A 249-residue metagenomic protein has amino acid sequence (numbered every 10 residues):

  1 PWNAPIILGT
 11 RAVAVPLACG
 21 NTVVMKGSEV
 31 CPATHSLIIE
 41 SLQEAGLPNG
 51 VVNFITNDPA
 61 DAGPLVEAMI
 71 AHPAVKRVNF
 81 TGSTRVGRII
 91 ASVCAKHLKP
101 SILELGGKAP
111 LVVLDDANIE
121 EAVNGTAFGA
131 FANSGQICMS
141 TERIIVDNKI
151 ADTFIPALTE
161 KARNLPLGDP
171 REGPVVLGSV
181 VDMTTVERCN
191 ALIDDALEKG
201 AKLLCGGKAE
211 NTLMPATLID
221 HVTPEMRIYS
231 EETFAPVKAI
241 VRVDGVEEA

Functional and structural regions predicted by a protein language model:
P1-E121, V243: Rossmann-like NAD(P) dinucleotide-binding subdomain of oxidoreductase/dehydrogenase enzymes
A4, A132, T233-F234: Glycine-rich phosphate/pyrophosphate-binding beta-alpha loops
V15, A68-M69, G125, D195 (+1 more regions): Well-formed, non-transmembrane alpha-helical positions, independent of function
M25-K26, F80-T81, S140-T141, C205-G206 (+2 more regions): Thr-Gly-centered strand-to-loop micro-motif
T34-H35, I137, E232: Short acidic/histidine- and often glycine-rich active-site loop of Leloir-type glycosyltransferases that engages
G46, D61, S83-P224, R242-E248: ALDH superfamily catalytic-core signature
N211-M214, E231-V237: Conserved glycine-rich beta-strand-loop-beta hairpin in the small C-terminal domain of fold type I
